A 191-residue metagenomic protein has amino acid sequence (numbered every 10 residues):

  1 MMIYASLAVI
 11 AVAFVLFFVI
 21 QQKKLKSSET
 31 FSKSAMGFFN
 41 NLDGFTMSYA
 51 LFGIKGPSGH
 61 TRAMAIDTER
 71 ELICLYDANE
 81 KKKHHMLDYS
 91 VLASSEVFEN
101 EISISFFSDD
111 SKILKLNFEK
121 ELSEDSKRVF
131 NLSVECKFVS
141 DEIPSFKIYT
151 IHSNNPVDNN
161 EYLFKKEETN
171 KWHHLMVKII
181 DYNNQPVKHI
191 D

Functional and structural regions predicted by a protein language model:
I3-N79: Anionic N-terminal interaction surfaces
A63-A65, H84, S94: Short, surface-exposed charged micro-motifs
E69, K83-H85, L132: Core residues of folded domains in eukaryotic genome-function proteins
L72-C74, E80-K83, D141-Y149: Short, surface-exposed beta-strand/loop "edge" segments at domain boundaries and coil↔beta transitions
N79-K81, Y89-A93, I151-P156: A short, sequence-level motif marking secondary-structure junctions
H84-L87, E167: Short, well-structured alpha-helical interface segments that form or flank functional binding sites
M86-I102: Phosphoinositide-dependent membrane-docking surfaces
V97-D191: Acidic, Ser/Thr- and proline-rich intrinsically disordered linker/docking segments of eukaryotic scaffolds
